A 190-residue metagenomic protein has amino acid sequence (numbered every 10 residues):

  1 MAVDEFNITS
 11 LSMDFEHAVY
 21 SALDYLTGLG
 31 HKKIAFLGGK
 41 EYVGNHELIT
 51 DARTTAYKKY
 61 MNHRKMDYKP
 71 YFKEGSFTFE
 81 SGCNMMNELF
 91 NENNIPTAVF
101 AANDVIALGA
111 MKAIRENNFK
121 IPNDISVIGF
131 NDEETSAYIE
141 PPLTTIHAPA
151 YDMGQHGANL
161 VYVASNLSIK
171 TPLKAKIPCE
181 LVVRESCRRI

Functional and structural regions predicted by a protein language model:
V3-I190: Bacterial carbohydrate/catabolite-sensing allosteric modules
